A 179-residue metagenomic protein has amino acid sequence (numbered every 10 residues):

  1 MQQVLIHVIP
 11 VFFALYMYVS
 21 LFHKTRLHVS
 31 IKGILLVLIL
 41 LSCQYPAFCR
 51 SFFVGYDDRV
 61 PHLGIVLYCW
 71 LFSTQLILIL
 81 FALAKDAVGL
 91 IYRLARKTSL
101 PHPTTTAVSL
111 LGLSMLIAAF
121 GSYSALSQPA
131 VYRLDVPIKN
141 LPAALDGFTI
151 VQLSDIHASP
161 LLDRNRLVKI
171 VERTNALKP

Functional and structural regions predicted by a protein language model:
M1-S127: Non-catalytic terminal accessory segments
S122-P179: Membrane-interface segments at or immediately adjacent to transmembrane helices that form the boundary between
